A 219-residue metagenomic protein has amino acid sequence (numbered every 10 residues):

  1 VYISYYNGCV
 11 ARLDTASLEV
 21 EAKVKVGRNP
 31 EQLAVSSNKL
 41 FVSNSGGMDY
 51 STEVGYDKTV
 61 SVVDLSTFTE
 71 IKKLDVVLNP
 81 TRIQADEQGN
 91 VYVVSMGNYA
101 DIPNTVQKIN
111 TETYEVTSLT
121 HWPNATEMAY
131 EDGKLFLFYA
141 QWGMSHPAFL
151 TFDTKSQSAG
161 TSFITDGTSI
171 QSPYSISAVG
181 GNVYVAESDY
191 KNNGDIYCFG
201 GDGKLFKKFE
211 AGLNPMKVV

Functional and structural regions predicted by a protein language model:
V1-V219: Predominantly soluble domains enriched in secretory-pathway, periplasmic, or organellar proteins
